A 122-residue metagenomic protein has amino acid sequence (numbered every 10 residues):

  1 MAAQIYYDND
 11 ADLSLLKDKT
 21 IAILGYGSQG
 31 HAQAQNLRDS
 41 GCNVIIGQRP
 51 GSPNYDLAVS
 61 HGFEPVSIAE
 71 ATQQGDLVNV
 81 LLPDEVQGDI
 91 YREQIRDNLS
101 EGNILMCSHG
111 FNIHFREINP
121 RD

Functional and structural regions predicted by a protein language model:
A2-F63: NAD(P)+-binding Rossmann beta1-loop-alpha1 motif at the extreme N-terminus of oxidoreductases
L15, E70-A71, N98: Structural alpha-helical scaffold elements that stabilize or flank donor/cofactor-binding regions in carbohydrate
D18, Q73-Q74, E101: Alpha-helix C-terminal capping/helix-to-coil transition sites in glycosyltransferase folds
I46-Q48, S67, L105-S108: General beta-strand structural signal in soluble alpha/beta enzymes
G62-G75: Short acidic low-complexity segments
V78-N79, M106: N-terminal Rossmann-like NAD(P) cofactor-binding module of classical short-chain dehydrogenase/reductase
V86-D122: Rossmann-like NAD(P)(H) cofactor-binding subdomain of soluble oxidoreductases
